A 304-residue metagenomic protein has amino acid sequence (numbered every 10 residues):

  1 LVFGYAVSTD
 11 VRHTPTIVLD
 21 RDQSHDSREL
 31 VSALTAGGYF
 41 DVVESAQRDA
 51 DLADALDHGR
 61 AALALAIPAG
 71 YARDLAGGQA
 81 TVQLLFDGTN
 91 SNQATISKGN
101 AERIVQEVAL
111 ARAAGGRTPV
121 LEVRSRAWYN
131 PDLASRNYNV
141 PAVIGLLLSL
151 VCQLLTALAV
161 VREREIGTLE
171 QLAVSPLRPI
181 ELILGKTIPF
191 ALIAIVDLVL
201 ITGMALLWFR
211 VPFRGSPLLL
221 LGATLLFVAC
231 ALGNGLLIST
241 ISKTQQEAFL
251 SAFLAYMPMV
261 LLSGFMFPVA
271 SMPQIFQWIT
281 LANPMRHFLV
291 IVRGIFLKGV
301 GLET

Functional and structural regions predicted by a protein language model:
L1-Y138: Extracytoplasmic/periplasmic domains immediately adjacent to an N-terminal transmembrane anchor in multi-pass membrane
V2, P179-M257, L302-E303: Alpha-helical transmembrane segments and their short interhelical loops
F3-V11, S242-M285: Transmembrane helix segments
A6-S8, A157, V161-R162, A205-F213 (+3 more regions): Short helix-capping/hinge motifs at transmembrane helix termini and TM-loop junctions
V7, N139-A157: Long, hydrophobic alpha-helical segments
G59, Q153-L177, T187: Transmembrane helix boundary and interhelical loop/hinge segments in multi-pass membrane proteins
Y129-L133, P212, G264-T304: Membrane-interfacial helix-loop-helix junctions in multi-pass membrane proteins
L146, L158, R162, S175 (+6 more regions): Transmembrane helix-loop junction
